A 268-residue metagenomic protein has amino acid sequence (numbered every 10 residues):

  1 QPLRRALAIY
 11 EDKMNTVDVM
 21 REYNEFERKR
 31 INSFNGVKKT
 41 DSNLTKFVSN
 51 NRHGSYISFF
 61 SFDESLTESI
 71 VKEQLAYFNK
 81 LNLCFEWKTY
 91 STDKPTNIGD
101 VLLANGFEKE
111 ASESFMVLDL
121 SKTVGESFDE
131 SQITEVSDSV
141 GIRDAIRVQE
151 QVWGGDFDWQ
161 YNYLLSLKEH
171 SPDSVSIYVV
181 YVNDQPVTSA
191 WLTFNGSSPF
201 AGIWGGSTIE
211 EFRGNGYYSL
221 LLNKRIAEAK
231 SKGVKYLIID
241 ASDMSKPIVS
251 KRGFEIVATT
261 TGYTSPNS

Functional and structural regions predicted by a protein language model:
P2-Y77, L81, K94: N-terminal charged segments
R4, E11, L66-Q132, S137-V140 (+2 more regions): Acyl-donor-binding surface of acyltransferase catalytic domains
V48-S58, F194-I203, R213: A conserved beta-turn-beta hairpin within the catalytic core of GNAT-like acetyltransferases that forms part
E68-L75, G205-T208, G214-A227, S231: Conserved acetyl-CoA-binding loop-helix of GNAT-fold acetyltransferases
L81, V148-W159: Helix-loop element at the rim of GNAT/NAT acetyltransferase active sites that forms part of the acceptor-substrate
S139-Q151: A short, well-structured alpha-helix characteristic of acyl/acetyltransferase catalytic modules
F157-I209: A conserved beta-strand-loop-helix scaffold within acyl/acetyltransferase catalytic domains
